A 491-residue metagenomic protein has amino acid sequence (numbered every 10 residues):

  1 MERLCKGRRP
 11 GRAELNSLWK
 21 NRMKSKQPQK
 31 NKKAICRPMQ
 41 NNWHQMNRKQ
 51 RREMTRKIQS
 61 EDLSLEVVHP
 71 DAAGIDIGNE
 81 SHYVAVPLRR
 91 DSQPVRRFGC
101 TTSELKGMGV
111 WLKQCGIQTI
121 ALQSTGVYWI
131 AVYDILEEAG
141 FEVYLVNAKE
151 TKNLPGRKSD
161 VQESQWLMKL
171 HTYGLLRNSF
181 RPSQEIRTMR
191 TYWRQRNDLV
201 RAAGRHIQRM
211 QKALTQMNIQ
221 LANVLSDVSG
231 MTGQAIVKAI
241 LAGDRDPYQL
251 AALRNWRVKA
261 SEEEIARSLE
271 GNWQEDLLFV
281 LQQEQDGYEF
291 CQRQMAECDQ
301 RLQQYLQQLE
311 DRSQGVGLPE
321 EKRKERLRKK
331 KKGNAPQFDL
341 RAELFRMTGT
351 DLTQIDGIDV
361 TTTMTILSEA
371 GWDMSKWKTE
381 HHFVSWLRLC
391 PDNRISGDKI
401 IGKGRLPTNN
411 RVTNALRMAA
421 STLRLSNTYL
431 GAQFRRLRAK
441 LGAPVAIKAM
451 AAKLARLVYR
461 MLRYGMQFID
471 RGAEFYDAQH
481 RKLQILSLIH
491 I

Functional and structural regions predicted by a protein language model:
E2-R3, R8-I489: A detector of single, family-specific signature residues that are central to catalytic or substrate-handling motifs
